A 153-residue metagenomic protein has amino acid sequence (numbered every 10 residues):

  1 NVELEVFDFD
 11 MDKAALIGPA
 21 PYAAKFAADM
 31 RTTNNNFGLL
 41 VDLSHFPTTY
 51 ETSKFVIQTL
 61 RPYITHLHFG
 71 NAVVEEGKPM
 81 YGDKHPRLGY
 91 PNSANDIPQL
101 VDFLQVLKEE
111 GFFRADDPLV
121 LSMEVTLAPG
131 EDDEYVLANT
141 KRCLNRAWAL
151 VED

Functional and structural regions predicted by a protein language model:
N1-G38, N139-R142: Active-site acidic/histidine proton-transfer and metal-coordination neighborhood in alpha/beta enzyme cores
V2-L4, F37-V41, T65-L67, D117-V125: Hydrophobic faces of well-ordered beta-strands that scaffold small-molecule active sites in alpha/beta enzyme cores
V6-D10, L43-P47, N71-V73, L127: Active-site-proximal loop/turn and secondary-structure-junction residues that shape catalytic pockets, frequently
D10-K13, E75-G77, P129-D132: Short catalytic/ligand-binding loop motif for oxyanion handling, primarily in non-cytosolic enzymes, centered on
I17-A24, F46-D116, E134: Gly/Pro-rich active-site loop or hairpin
M30-N36, F112-A115, V151-D153: Short helix-capping segments at alpha-helix termini
L119-Y135, N139: A short, acidic, flexible beta-alpha connecting loop/helix-capping segment that sits on the rim of active
D133-D153: C-terminal helical cap(s) of enzyme catalytic domains, especially alpha/beta-barrels
